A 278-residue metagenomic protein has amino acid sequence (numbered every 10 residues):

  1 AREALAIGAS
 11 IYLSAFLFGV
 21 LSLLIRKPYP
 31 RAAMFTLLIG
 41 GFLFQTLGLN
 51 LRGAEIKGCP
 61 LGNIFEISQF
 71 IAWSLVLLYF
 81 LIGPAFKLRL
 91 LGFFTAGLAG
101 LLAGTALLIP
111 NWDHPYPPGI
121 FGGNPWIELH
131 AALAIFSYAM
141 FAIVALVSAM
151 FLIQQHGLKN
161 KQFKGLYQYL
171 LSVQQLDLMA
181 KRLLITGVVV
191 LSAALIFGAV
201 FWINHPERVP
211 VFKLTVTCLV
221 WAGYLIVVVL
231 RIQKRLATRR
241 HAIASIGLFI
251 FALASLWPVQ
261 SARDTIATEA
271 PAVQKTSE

Functional and structural regions predicted by a protein language model:
R2-P115, L133-H156, Q175-F201, F212-A267: Hydrophobic cores of alpha-helical transmembrane segments in multi-pass integral membrane proteins
A54-I56, G122, L171: Residue-level signal for pocket-adjacent positions within structured domains
H114-L129: Interhelical loops and loop-helix junctions of multi-pass membrane transporters/channels
L158-Q174: Juxtamembrane inter-helical linkers in multi-pass membrane proteins
H205-P210: Short, charged amphipathic alpha-helical segments flanked by flexible coils
A262-E278: Low-complexity, proline/glycine-enriched hydrophobic segments characteristic of transmembrane helices
